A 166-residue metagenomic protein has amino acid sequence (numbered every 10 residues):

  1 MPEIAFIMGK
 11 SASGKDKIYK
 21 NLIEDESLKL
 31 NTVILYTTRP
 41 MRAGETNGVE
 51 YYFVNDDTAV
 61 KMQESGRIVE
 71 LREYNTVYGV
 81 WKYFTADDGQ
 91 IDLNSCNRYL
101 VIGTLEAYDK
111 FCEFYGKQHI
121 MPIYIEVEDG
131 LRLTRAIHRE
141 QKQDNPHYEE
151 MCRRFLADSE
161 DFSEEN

Functional and structural regions predicted by a protein language model:
I7: Hydrophobic anchor at the beta1->P-loop junction of P-loop NTPases
K10: P-loop (Walker A) phosphate-binding loop of NTP-binding proteins
K15-D16: Walker A/P-loop
E24-V33: Post-Walker A helix-loop "phosphate-sensing" segment adjacent to the P-loop in P-loop NTPases
T37-Y99, G103-L105: ATP-dependent small-molecule kinase phosphotransfer cores that center on conserved nucleotide phosphate-binding segments
S65-V69, I137-Q143: Conserved AAA+ ATPase "sensor/coupling" helix adjacent to the nucleotide-binding pocket
R98-T104, Y115-R139: Conserved phosphate-donor/acceptor-positioning beta-strand/loop module used by diverse small-molecule
Q141-N166: Small-molecule kinase domains that catalyze NTP-dependent phosphoryl transfer to phosphate-bearing small molecules
